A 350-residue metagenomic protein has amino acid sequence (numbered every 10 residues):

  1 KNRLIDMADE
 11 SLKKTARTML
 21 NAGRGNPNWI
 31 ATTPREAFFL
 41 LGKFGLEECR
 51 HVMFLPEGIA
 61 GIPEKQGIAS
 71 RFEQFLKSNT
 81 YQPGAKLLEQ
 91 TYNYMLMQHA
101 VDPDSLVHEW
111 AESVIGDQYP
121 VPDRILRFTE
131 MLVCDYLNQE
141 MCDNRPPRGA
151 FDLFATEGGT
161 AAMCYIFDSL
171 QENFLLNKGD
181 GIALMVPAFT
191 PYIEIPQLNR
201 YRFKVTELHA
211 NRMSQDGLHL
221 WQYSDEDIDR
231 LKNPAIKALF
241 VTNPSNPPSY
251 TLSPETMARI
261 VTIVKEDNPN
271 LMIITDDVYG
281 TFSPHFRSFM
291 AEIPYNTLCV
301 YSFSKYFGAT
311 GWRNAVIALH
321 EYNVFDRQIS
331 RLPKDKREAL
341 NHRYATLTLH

Functional and structural regions predicted by a protein language model:
K1-Q90: Conserved N-terminal helix/loop that builds the PLP phosphate-binding region of the aspartate aminotransferase-like
N2-D9, Y165-L170, V300: Short alpha-helical segments and helix-capping/turn motifs at coil-helix boundaries
N28-A31, T281-F282, F289-Y344: Active-site PLP attachment segment
T33-A37, P196-Q197, R313: Short coil/turn segments at secondary-structure boundaries
K43-L55, L87-L88, Y92, V101-I115 (+1 more regions): A solvent-exposed, charged loop/short amphipathic helix patch at secondary-structure junctions
G58-P269, D277-P294, L298: Conserved core of the PLP fold type I
